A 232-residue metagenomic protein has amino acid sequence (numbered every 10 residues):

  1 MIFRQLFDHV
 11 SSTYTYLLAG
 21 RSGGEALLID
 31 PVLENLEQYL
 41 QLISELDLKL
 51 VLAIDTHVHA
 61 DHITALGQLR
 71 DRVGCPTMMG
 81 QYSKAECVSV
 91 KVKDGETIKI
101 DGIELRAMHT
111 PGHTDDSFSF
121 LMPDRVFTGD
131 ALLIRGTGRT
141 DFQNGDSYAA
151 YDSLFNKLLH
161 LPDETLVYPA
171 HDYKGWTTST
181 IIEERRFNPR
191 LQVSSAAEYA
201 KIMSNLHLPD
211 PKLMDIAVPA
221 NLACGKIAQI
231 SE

Functional and structural regions predicted by a protein language model:
M1-L48, S119-T128, R135: Conserved beta-strand hairpin/beta-sheet module of binuclear metal-dependent hydrolase folds, prominently
S12, G23, L33-A107, R186-R190 (+2 more regions): Active-site HxH/HxHxD metal-binding segment of metal-dependent hydrolases
L17, T97-M122: Core dinuclear metal-dependent hydrolase active-site scaffold
L18, D30, H57, L69 (+6 more regions): Divalent metal-coordination and catalytic microenvironments
E25, A85-V88, R135-Q143: A short acidic, helix-capping loop that chelates divalent metal ions and anchors anionic groups
P31, V58, Y82-S83, H113-T114 (+4 more regions): Active-site metal-binding loops of divalent metal-dependent hydrolases
A53-I63, M108-D115, V167-K174: Histidine-centered catalytic micro-motifs
D152-L166, A170-E232: Accessory terminal helices/loops
